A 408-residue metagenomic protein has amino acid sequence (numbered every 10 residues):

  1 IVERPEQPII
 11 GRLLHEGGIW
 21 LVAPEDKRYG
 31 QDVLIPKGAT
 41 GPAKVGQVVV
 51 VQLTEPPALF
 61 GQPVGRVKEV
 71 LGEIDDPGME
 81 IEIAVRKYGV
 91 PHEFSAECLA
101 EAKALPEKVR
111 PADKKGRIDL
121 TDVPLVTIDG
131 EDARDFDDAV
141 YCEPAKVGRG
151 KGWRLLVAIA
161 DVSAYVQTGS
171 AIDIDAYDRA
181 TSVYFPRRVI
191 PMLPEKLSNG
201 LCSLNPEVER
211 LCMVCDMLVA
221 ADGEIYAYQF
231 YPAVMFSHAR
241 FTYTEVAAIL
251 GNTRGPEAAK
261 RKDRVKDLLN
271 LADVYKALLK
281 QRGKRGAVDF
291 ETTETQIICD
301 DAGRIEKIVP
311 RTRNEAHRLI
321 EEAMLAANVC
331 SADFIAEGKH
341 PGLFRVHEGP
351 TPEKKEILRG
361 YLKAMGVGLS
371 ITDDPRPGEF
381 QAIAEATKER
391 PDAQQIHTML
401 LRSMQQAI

Functional and structural regions predicted by a protein language model:
I1-L156, S163-V208, R240, A247-A248: Charge-lined substrate channels and their catalytic hotspots, especially those that engage the 3′ end of RNA
L21, V50-Q52, R66, L125-T127 (+12 more regions): Structured core elements
P42, F60, P77, T121 (+16 more regions): Active-site-proximal structural scaffolding
Q47-V50, K68, D129, Y141 (+16 more regions): Short, well-ordered alpha-helical packing segments
E55-A58, E73, V162-A164, A221-E224 (+2 more regions): Conserved nucleotide-binding/hydrolysis micro-motifs of P-loop NTPases
R149, L218, F230, Y243-I408: Append "with occasional cross-activation on large, charged helical scaffolds in nucleic-acid assemblies
R179-A180, R210-M213, K339: Short glycine-/polar-rich loops that comprise or flank the Walker A/P-loop and associated switch/sensor motifs
V189-I249, E257-K260, N270: Covalent nucleotidyltransferase
